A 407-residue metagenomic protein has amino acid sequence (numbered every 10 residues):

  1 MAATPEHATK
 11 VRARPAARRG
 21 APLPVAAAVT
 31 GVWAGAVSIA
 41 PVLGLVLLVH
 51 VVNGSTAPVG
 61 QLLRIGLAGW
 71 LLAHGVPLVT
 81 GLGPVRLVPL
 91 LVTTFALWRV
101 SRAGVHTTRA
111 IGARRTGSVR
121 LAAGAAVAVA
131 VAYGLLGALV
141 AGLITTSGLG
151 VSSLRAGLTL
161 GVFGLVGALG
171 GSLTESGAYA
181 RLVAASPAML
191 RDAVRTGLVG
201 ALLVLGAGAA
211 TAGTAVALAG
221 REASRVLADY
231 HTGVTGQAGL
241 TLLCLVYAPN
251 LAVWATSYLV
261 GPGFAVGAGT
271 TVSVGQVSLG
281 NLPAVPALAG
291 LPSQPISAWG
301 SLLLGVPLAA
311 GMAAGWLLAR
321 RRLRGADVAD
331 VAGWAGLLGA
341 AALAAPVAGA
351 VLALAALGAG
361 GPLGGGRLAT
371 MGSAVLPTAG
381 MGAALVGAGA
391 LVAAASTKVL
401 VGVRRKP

Functional and structural regions predicted by a protein language model:
A2-P5, T108-V151, L282-L302, A326-G364: Hydrophobic alpha-helical transmembrane segments of integral membrane proteins
A2-W98, L143-I144, L227-L304, L357-P407: Long, glycine/tryptophan/cysteine-rich extracytoplasmic
A16-A27, L97-A122, L165-G197, V216-A217 (+2 more regions): Cytoplasmic membrane-interface segments at the C-terminal ends of transmembrane helices
L23, A27-L43, R86, L90-T94 (+12 more regions): Alpha-helical transmembrane spans of integral membrane proteins, capturing the lipid-embedded, hydrophobic core of TM
A40-V49, V100, G104, L135-I144 (+10 more regions): Alpha-helical membrane-inserting segments
H50-A57, H106-A113, T145-L149, E175-Y179 (+5 more regions): Perimembrane helix-loop junctions in membrane proteins
G112-L205, A209-A238: Membrane-interface helix-loop-helix junctions at boundaries between adjacent transmembrane segments
R191-L202, T232-T241, G290-W299, A332-A340: Membrane-water interface at loop-to-transmembrane-helix junctions
